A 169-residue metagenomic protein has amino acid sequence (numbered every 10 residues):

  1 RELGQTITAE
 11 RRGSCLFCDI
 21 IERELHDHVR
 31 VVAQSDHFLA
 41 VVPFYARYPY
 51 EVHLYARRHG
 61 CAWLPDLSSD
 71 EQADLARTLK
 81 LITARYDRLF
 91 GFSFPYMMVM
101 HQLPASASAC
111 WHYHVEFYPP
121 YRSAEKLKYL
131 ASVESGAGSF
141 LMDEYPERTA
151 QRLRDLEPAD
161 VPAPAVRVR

Functional and structural regions predicted by a protein language model:
R1-R169: HIT superfamily nucleotide-processing domains
